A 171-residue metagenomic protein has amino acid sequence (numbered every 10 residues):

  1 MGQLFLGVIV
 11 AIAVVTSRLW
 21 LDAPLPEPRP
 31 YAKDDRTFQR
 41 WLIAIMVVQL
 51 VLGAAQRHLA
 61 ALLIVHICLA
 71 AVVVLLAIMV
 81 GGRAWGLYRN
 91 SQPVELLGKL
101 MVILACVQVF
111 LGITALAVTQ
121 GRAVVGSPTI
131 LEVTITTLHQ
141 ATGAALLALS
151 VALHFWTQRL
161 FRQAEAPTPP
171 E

Functional and structural regions predicted by a protein language model:
M1-E171: Polytopic transmembrane helical bundles with strong interfacial aromatic enrichment
